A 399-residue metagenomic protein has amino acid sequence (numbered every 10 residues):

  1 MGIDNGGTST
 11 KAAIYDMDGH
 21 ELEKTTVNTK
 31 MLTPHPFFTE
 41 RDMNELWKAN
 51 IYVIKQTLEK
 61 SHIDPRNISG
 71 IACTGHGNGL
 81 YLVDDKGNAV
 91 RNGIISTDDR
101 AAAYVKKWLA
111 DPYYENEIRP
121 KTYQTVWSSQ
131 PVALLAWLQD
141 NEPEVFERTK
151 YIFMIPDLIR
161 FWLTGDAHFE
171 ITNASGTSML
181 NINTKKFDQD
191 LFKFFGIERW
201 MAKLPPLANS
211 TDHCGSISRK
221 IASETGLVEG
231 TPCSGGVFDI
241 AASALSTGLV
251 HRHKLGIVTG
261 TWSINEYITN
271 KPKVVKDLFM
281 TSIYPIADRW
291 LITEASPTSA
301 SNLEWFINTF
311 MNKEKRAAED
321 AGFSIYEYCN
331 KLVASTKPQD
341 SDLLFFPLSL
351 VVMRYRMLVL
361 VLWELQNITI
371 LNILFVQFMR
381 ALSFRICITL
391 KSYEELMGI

Functional and structural regions predicted by a protein language model:
M1-G2, M17, L109-T125, Q130-H168 (+2 more regions): Active-site core segments that coordinate phosphate-bearing ligands/cofactors across diverse enzyme families
M1-N92, A103, P120, R148 (+3 more regions): N-terminal glycine/serine-rich phosphate-binding loop of ATP-dependent small-molecule kinases, especially carbohydrate
V27-T29, D99, N209: Active-site donor-binding loop signature of nucleotide-sugar glycosyltransferases
E59-S96, Q124-S129, R160-N181, P206-T211: Short beta-strand-loop/turn "lid" adjacent to the catalytic site in phosphate-handling enzymes
I94, D98-D111: Short alpha-helix plus adjacent loop in nuclease-associated cores
